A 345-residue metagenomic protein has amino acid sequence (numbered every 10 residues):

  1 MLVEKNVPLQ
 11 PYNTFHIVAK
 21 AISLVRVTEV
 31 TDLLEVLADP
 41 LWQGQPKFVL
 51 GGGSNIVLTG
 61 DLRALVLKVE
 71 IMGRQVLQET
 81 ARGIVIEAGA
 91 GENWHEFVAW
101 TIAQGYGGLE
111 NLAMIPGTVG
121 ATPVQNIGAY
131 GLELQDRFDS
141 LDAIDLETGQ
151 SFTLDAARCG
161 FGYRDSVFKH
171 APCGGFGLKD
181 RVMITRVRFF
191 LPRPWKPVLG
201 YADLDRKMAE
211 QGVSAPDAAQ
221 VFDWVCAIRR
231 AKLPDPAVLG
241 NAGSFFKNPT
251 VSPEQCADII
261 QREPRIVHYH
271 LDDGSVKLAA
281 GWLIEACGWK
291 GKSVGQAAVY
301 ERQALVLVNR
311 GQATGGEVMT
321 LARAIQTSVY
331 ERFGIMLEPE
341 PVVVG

Functional and structural regions predicted by a protein language model:
L2-T148: Anion-binding (especially nucleotide phosphate/pyrophosphate-binding) glycine-rich loop and adjoining beta-alpha core
V3-K5, Q10-I17, S151-V308, Q312-G316 (+1 more regions): Phosphate/pyrophosphate- and phosphate-bearing ligand-binding catalytic cores of soluble enzymes
E29, G53, G117, G149 (+4 more regions): Residue-level signal for inorganic ion chemistry
L37, V98, D205, G281 (+1 more regions): Short glycine-/small-residue-rich flexible loop motifs, especially phosphate/cofactor-binding loops
W42-P46, Q326-F333: A common structural junction motif
Y106, G315-V318: Beta-rich strand-turn-strand
